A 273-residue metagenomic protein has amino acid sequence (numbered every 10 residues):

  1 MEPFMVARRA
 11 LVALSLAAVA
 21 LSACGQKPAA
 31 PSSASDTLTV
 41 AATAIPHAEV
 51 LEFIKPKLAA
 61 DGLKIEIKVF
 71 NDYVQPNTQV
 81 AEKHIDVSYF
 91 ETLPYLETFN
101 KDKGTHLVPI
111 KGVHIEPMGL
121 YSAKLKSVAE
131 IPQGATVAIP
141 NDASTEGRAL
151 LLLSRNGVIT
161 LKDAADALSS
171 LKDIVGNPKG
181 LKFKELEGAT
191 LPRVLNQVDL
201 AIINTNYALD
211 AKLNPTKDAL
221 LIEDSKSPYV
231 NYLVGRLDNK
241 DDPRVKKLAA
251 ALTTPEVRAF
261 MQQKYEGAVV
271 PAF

Functional and structural regions predicted by a protein language model:
C24-K27: Bacterial signal peptide processing site
S33-I45, L63-V69, T136-V137: Short, well-ordered beta-strand elements
A44-K68, Q75, Q79: Short, polar/charged alpha-helical segment
I45, D72-Y73, K83, V87-E97 (+4 more regions): Beta->alpha turn/N-cap motifs
K68-T78, A165-R193: Short helix-initiation/N-cap motifs at beta->coil->alpha
T98-I110, L125, Q197, I202 (+1 more regions): Ligand-binding "clamshell"
I110-T160, R258: A conserved helix-loop-strand patch within extracytoplasmic ligand-binding domains of the periplasmic binding
P117-V128, V230-D242: A bilobed periplasmic-binding-protein/Venus flytrap-type ligand-binding module shared by bacterial periplasmic
